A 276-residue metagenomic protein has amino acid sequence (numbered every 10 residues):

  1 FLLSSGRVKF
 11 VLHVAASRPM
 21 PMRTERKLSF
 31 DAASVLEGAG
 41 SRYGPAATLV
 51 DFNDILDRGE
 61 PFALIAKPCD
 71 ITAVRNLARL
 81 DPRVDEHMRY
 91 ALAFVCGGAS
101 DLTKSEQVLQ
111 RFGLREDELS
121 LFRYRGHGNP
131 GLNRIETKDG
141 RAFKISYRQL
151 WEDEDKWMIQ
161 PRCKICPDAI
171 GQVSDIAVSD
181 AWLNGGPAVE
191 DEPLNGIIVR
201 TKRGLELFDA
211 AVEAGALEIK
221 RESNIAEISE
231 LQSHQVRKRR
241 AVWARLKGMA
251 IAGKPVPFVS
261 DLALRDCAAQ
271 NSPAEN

Functional and structural regions predicted by a protein language model:
F1-N276: Iron-sulfur-associated redox domains of electron-transfer enzymes in respiratory and anaerobic energy metabolism
